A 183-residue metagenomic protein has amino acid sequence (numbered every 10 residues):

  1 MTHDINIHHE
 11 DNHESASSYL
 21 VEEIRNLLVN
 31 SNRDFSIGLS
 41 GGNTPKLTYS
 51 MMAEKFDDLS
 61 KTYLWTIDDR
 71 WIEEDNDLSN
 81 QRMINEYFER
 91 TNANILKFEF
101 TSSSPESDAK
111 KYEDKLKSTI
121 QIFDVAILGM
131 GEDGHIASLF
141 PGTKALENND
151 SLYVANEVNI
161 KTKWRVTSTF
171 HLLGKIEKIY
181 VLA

Functional and structural regions predicted by a protein language model:
M1-I37: N-terminal glycine-/serine-/threonine-rich phosphate-binding loop
M1-T2, L59-I127: Ligand-binding beta-strand-loop-alpha-helix segment within the catalytic cores of soluble metabolic enzymes
H13-A16, S102-E106, E157-T162: Short, flexible loop segments at the rims of nucleotide/cofactor-binding pockets, characterized by
L39, L64-T66, V181: Structural beta-sheet core signal
L39-T44, L128-E132: Glycine-rich beta-strand-to-loop/alpha-helix junction loops that act as flexible
A126-L128, E132-H171: Class I SAM-dependent methyltransferase SAM-binding "motif I" and its flanking Rossmann-like core
G174-A183: C-terminal functional extensions of proteins
